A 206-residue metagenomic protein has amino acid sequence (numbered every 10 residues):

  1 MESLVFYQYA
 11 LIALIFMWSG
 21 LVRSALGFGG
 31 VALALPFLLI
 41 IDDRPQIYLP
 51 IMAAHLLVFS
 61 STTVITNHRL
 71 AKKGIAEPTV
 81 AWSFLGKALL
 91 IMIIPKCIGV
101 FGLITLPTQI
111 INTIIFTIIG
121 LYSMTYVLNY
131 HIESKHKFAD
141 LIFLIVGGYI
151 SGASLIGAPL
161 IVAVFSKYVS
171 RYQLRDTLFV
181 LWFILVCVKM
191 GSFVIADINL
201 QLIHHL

Functional and structural regions predicted by a protein language model:
M1-L4, Q8, A76-V80, F84 (+5 more regions): Membrane-helix interfacial "entry" motifs
M1-S3, G74, V100-I110, I132 (+1 more regions): Membrane-interface helix termini and inter-helical loops of multi-pass transporters
L4, F28, I51, M92 (+1 more regions): A generic helix-loop boundary/linker signal
Q8-I12, F84, A88, N112 (+2 more regions): Residue-level signature of transmembrane alpha-helical entry/exit and packing/kink sites in multi-pass membrane
Y9-S83, F143-G152, I156-L206: Small-residue-rich hydrophobic segments that form or flank transmembrane alpha-helices in multi-pass membrane proteins
R44-P45, I110, H136-F138, S170: Membrane-helix interface segments
Q46-V127: Membrane helix-loop-helix hairpins that form the core translocation module of multi-pass transporters
I115-T117, M124-G147: Alpha-helical multi-pass membrane helix bundles of inner-membrane/thylakoid proteins, especially permease cores
